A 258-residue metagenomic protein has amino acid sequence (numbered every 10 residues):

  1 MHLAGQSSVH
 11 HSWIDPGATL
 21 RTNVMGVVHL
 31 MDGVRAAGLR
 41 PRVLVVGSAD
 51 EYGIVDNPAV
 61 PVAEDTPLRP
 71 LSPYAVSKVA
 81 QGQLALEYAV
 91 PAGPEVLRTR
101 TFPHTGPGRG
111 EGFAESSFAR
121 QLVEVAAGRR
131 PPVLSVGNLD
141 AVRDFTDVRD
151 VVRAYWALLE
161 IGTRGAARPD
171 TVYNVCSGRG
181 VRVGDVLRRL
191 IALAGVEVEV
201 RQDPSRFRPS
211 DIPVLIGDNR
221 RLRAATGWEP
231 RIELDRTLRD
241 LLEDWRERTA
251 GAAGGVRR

Functional and structural regions predicted by a protein language model:
L3-S7, G47-S48: Conserved NAD(P)H cofactor-binding loop of Rossmann-fold oxidoreductase domains
I14-D32, A36, P41-R42, D50-T99 (+2 more regions): Catalytic helix-loop patch of NAD(P)-dependent Rossmann-fold dehydrogenases
V45, R98-R100, N174: Conserved beta-strand scaffold in the Rossmann-like NAD(H)/NADP(H)-binding core of dehydrogenases/reductases
V55-P61, Q83-D144, V148-L159, G178-V183 (+1 more regions): NAD(P)-dependent short-chain dehydrogenase/reductase
F118, I161-F207, A252: Mid/C-terminal beta-alpha module of Rossmann-like enzyme folds, strongest in SDR-family dehydrogenases/epimerases
V148, V172, P204-E229, E233 (+1 more regions): Conserved C-terminal active-site "lid" loop/helix of NAD(P)H-dependent oxidoreductases that clamps the redox cofactor
V151, Y155, V175, V186 (+2 more regions): Non-catalytic, hydrophobic alpha-helical segments
L234-R258: Amphipathic terminal alpha-helices
